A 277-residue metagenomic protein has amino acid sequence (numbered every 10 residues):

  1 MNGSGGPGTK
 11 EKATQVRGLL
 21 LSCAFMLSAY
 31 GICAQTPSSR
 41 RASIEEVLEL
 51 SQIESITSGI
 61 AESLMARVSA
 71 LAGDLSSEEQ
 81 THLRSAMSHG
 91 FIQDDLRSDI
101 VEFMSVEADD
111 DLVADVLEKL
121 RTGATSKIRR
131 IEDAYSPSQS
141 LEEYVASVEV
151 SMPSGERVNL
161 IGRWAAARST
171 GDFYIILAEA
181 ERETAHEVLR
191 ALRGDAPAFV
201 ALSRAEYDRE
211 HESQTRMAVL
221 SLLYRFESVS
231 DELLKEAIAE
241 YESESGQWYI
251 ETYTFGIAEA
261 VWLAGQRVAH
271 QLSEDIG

Functional and structural regions predicted by a protein language model:
G5-L20: Bacterial N-terminal signal peptides that target proteins for export
L19-A29: Bacterial N-terminal signal peptides
Y30-A34: Sec/Tat signal peptide C-region and signal peptidase I cleavage site
T36-A70, S151-E179: Immediate post-signal-peptide N-terminus of mature secreted/exported proteins
V47, S58-D94: N-terminal, post-signal-peptide region of Sec/Tat-exported proteins
A86, G90-T170: Acidic/His-rich structured neighborhood in mature extracellular/periplasmic domains
S136-E227: Extended amphipathic alpha-helical interaction segments
H211-G277: A cross-kingdom marker for long, charged
